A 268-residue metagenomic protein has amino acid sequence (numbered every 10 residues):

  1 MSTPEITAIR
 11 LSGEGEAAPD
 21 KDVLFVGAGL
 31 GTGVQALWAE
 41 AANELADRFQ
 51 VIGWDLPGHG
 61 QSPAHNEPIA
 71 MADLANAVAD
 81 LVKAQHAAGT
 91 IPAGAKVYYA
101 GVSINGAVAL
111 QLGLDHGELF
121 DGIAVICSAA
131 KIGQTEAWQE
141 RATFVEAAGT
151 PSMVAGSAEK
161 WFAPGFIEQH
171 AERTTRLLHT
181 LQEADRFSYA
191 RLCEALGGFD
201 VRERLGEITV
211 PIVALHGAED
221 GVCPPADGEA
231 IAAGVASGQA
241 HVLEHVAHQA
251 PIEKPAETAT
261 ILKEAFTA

Functional and structural regions predicted by a protein language model:
S2, I6-P63: Conserved HGGG/HGGXW glycine-rich cap/lid loop of the alpha/beta-hydrolase fold
A39-N43, Q50-A100, T260: Active-site loop/oxyanion-hole signature of alpha/beta-hydrolase fold enzymes
G101, N105, A109: Gly/Ala-rich beta-loop-alpha elbow adjacent to hydrolase catalytic centers
L110-D115, F120-S152: Flexible "cap/lid" loop of the alpha/beta hydrolase fold
G133-E136, A148-G206: Conserved alpha/beta-hydrolase catalytic His-Asp/Glu region
I208, A214-H216, D220: Short beta-strand/loop motif that positions the catalytic acidic residue of the alpha/beta-hydrolase fold
E229-Q249: Catalytic histidine neighborhood in serine/cysteine hydrolases with alpha/beta-hydrolase-type architecture
V246-P255, A259: Catalytic histidine-centered segment of alpha/beta-hydrolase-like enzymes
